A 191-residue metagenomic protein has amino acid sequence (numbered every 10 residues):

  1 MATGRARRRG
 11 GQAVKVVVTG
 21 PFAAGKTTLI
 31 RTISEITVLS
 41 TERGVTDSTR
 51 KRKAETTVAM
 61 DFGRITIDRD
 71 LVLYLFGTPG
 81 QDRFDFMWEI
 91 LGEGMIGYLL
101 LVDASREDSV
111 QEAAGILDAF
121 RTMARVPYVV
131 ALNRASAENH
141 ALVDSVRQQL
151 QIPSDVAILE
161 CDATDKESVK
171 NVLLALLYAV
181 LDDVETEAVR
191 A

Functional and structural regions predicted by a protein language model:
A2-A54, R64-I67, L73-Y74: Conserved G1/Walker A P-loop phosphate-binding module
K15, G97, P127-V129, A157: Proline-centered loop/turn at the N-terminus of a beta-strand
T19, T78-G80, D162-A163: A short hydrophobic beta-strand->loop->alpha-helix junction that borders the nucleotide-binding pocket of P-loop NTPases
I33-T37, M95, L150: Hydrophobic aliphatic residues
T57-M60, R69-L99, D103-A119: Switch II of P-loop NTPase G domains
V102-S154: Conserved C-terminal guanine-recognition region of P-loop GTPase G domains, centered on the G4
S136-A191: Canonical P-loop GTPase G-domain recognition
